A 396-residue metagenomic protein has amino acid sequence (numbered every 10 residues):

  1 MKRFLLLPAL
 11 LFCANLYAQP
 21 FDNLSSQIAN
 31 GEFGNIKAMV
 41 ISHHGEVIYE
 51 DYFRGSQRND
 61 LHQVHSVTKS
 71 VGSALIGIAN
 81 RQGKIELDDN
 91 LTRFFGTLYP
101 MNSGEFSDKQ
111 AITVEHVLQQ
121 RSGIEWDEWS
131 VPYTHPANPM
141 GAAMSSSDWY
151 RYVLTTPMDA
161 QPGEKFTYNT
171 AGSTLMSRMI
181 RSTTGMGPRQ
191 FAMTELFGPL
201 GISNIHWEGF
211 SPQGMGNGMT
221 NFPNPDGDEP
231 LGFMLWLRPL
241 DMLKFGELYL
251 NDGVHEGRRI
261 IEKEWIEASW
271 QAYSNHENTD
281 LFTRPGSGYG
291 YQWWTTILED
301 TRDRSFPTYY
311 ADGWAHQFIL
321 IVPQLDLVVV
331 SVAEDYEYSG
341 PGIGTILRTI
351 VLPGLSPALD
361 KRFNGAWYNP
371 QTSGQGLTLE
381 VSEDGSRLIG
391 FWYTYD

Functional and structural regions predicted by a protein language model:
S26-E32, L61-V64, G77-K165: Active-site-proximal loop and beta-strand segments within enzyme catalytic domains
Q27-S56, I319, D326-V330: A short, well-structured edge-of-sheet supersecondary motif
G45, H62-D88, V117, M176-I180 (+2 more regions): Active-site SXXK
R58-N59, E105-F106, W129-P212, F233: Catalytic-site signature segments of enzymes, centered on catalytic residues
Q82-E125, T155, S182-G232: Active-site helix/loop module of the DD-peptidase/beta-lactamase fold, centered on the serine-lysine SxxK catalytic
G172-M179, F233-V254, Q317-A333: Active-site-proximal alpha-helical segments within enzyme catalytic domains
S203, G214-G227, Q271-V328: Active-site Gly/Thr loop motif
A358-D396: Mature soluble binding/inhibitory domains
